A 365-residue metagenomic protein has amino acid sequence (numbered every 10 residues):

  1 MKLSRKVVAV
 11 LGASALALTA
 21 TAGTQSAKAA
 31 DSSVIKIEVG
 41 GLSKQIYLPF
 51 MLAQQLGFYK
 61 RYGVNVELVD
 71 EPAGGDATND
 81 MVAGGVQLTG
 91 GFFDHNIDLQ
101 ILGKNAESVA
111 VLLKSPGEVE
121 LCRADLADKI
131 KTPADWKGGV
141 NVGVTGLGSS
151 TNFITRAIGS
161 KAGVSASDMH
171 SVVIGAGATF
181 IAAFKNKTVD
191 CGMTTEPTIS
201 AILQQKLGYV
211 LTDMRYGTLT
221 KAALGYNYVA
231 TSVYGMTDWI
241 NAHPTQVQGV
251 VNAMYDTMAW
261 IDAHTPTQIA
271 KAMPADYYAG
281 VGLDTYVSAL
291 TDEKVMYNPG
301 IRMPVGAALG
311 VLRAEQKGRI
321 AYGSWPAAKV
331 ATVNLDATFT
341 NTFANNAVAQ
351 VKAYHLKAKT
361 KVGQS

Functional and structural regions predicted by a protein language model:
M1-L11: Bacterial N-terminal signal peptides that target proteins for export
L11-T19: Bacterial N-terminal signal peptides
T19-S32: C-terminal region of N-terminal signal peptides and the immediate post-cleavage residues of exported proteins
A29-I174, N186-E196, L207, L211-D213 (+1 more regions): Short, glycine-/small- and polar/acidic-enriched structural segments that line small-molecule recognition paths
R61, T132, R215-Y226, V295-G306: Short, solvent-exposed loop/beta-turn-alpha elements that line the ligand-binding surface or hinge of extracytoplasmic
T179, N186-Y277: Pocket-lining segment of extracytoplasmic ligand-binding domains
I240-P326: Secondary-structure end/capping motifs
R313-S365: Conserved C-terminal helix/tail region of periplasmic/extracytoplasmic solute-binding proteins
